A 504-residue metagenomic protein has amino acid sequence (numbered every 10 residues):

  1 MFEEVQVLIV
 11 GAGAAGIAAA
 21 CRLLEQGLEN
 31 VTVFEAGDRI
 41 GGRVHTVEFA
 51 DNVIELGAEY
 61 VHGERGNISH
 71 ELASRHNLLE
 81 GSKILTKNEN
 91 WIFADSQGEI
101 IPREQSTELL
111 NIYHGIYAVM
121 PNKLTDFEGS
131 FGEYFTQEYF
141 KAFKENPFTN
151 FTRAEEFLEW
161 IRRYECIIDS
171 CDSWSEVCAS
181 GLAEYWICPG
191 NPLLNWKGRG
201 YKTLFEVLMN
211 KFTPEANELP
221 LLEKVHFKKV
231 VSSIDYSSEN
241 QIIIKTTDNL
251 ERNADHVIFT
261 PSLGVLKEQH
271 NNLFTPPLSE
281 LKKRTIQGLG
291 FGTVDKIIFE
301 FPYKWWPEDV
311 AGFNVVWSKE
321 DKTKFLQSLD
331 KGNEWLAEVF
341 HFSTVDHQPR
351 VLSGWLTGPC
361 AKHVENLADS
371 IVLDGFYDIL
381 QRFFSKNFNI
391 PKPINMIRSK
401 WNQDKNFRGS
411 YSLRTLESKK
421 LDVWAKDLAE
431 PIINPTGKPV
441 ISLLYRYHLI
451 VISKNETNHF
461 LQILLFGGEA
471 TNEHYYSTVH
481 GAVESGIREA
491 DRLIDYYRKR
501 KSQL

Functional and structural regions predicted by a protein language model:
M1-L504: FAD-dinucleotide binding site
